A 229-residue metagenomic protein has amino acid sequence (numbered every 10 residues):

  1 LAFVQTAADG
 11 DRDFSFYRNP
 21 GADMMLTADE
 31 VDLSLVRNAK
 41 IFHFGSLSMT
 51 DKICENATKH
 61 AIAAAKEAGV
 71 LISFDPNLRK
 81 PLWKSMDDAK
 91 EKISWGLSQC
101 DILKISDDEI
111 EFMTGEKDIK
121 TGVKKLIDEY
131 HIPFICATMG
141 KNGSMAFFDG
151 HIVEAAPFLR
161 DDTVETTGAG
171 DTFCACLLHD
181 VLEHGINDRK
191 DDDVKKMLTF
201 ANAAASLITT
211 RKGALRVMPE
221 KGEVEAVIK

Functional and structural regions predicted by a protein language model:
L1-F44, E225-K229: Conserved N-terminal subdomain of the carbohydrate kinase-like
A7-G10, A89-I93, T121, H151-E154: Short, hinge-like loop/turn segments at secondary-structure boundaries
P20-D29, L82-D88, N187: Short gly/ser/thr-rich secondary-structure transition/capping motifs
D29-R37, K92-W95, K125-L126, N187: Short, flexible, glycine/charge-rich loop motifs used to bind or transfer phosphoryl groups or to couple energy/partner
S34-R37, S98, Y130, D192: Structured loop/turn residues at beta-strand edges in well-structured enzyme cores
L47-K125, I132-P133, N142-G143: Conserved beta-alpha-beta core of the PfkB/ribokinase-like small-molecule kinase fold
A63-A64, G115-K229: Conserved phosphate-binding/catalytic region of the ribokinase-like
